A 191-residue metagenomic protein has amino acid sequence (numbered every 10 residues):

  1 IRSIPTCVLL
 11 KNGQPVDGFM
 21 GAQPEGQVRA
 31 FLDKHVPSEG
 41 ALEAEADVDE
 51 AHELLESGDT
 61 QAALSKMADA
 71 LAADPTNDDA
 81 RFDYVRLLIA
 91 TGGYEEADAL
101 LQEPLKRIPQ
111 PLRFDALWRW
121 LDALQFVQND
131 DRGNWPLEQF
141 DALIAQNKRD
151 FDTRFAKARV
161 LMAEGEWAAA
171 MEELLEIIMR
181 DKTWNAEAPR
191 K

Functional and structural regions predicted by a protein language model:
R2-F19: A short, hydrophobic beta-strand/beta-hairpin element that forms part of a small beta-sheet core
P75, I108-P109, N147-R149, K182-W184: Short coil turns that delineate tetratricopeptide repeat
L101-Q146: Alpha-helical adaptor scaffolds
